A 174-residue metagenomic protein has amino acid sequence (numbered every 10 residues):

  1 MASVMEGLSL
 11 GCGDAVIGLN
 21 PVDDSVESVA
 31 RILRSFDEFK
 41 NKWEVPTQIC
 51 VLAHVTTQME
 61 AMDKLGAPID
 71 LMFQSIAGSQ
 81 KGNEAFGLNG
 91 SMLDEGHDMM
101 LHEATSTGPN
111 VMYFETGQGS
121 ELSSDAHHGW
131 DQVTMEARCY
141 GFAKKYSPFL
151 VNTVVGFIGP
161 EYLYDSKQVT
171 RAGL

Functional and structural regions predicted by a protein language model:
M1-S3, L8-S9, D14-L174: Anaerobic metallocofactor- and corrinoid-dependent redox/one-carbon enzyme cores, especially those from methanogenesis
